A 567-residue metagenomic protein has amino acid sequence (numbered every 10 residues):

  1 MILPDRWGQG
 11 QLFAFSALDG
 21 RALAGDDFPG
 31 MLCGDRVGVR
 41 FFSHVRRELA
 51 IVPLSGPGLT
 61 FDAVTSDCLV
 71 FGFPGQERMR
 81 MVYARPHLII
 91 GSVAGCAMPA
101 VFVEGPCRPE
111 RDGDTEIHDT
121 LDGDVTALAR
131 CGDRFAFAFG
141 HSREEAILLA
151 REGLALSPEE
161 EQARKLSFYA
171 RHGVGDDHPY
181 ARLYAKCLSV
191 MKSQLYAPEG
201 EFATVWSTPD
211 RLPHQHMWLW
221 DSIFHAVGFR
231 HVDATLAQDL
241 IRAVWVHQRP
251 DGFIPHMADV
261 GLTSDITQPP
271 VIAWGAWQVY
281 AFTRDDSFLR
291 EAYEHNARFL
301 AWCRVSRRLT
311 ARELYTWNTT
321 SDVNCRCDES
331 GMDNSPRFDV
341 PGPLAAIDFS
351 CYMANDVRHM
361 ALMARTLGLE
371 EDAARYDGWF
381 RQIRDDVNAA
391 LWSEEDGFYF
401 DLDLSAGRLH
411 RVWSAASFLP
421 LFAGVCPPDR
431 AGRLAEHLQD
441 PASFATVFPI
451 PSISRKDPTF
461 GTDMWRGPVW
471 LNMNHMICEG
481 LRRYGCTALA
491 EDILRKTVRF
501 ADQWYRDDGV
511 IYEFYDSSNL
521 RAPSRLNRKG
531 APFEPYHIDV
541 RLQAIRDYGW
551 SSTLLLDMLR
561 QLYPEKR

Functional and structural regions predicted by a protein language model:
M1-A181, L212, R483, I545-S552 (+2 more regions): Terminal accessory carbohydrate-recognition/targeting modules of carbohydrate-active enzymes
D124, I223-F224, S405: Short alpha-helical segments and helix-capping/turn motifs at coil-helix boundaries
A150-R164, P179-K186, D233-V246, D286-R304 (+5 more regions): Extended, well-ordered alpha-helical scaffold segments
E159-A170, A181, M217-L219, N355 (+3 more regions): Short acidic alpha-helix initiation/capping motifs at coil-to-helix transition points, especially at protein N-termini
D177-Q215, D239-V260, L309-A345, D385-V469 (+1 more regions): Extended glycan-interaction surfaces of carbohydrate-active proteins
Q215-N334, I347-S350, A354, P468-A490 (+2 more regions): Aromatic-rich carbohydrate-recognition surfaces in CAZymes
P336-D339, M360, M476: A short small-residue
P343-D348, E370: Structured, solvent-exposed acidic/aromatic patches
